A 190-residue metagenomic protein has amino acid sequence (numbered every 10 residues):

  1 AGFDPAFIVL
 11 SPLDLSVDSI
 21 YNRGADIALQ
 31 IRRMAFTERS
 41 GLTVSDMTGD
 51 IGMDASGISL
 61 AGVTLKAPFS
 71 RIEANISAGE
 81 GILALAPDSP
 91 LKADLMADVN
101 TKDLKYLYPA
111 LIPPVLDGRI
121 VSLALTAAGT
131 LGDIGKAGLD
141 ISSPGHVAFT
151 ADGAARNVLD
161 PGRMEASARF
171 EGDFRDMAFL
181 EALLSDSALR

Functional and structural regions predicted by a protein language model:
A1-R190: Interface amphipathic segments
